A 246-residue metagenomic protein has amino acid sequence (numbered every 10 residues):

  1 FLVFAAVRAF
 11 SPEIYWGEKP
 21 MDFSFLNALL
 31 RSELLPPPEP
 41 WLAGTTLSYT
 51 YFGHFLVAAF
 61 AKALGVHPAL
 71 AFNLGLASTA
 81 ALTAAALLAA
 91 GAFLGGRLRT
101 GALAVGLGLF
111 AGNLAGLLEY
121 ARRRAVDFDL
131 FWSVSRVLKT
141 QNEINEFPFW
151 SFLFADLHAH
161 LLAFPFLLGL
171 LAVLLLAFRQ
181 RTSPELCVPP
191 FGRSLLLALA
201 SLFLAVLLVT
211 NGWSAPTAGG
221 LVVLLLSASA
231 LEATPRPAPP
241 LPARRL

Functional and structural regions predicted by a protein language model:
L2-G169, L174: Active-site lumenal/periplasmic loops and adjacent helix-entry segments of GT-C-fold, multi-pass membrane
S11, Y15, L94-R99, F178-L186 (+1 more regions): Membrane-interfacial segments
G17, S214-A218: Short, aromatic-rich membrane-interface segments at the entry and exit of alpha-helical transmembrane domains
A61-G65, R179, L207, N211 (+1 more regions): Hydrophobic alpha-helix feature that most strongly marks membrane-spanning transmembrane helices and their immediate
L74, A102-G106, S194-L199, P216: Hydrophobic alpha-helical transmembrane segments
S151-F154, L197-T210: Membrane-interface alpha helices of multi-pass inner-membrane proteins
Q180-L204, P235-L246: Short hydrophobic alpha-helices at membrane interfaces in multi-pass membrane enzymes
G219-A228: Hydrophobic transmembrane alpha-helices of multi-pass, membrane-embedded glycosylation machinery
